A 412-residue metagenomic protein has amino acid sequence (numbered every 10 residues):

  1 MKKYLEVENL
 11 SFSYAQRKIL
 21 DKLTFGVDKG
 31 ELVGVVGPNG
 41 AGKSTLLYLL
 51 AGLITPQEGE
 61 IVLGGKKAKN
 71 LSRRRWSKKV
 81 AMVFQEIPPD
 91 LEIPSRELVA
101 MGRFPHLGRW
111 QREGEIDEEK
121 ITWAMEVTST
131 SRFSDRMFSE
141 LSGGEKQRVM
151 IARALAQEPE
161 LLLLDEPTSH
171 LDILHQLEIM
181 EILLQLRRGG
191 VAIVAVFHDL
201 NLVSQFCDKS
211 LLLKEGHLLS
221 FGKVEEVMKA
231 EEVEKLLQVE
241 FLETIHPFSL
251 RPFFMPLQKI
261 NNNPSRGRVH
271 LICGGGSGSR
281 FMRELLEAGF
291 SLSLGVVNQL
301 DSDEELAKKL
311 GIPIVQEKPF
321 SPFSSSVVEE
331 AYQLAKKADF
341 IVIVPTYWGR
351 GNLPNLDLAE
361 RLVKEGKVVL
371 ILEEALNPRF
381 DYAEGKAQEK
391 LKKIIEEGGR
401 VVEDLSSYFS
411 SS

Functional and structural regions predicted by a protein language model:
V36-P38: The feature captures the beta-strand-to-loop junction immediately N-terminal to the Walker
A51: Helix-to-loop junction immediately C-terminal to a conserved catalytic motif
G59-K67, W76: Conserved ABC transporter NBD signature motif
A100, E115-F133: Conserved ABC ATPase "signature" region
M137-L141, E145: Conserved ABC ATPase signature
L162-E166: Catalytic Walker B motif of ABC-type/P-loop ATPase nucleotide-binding domains
Q238-G311, V315-S325, I343, E397-S412: ABC ATPase nucleotide-binding domains
